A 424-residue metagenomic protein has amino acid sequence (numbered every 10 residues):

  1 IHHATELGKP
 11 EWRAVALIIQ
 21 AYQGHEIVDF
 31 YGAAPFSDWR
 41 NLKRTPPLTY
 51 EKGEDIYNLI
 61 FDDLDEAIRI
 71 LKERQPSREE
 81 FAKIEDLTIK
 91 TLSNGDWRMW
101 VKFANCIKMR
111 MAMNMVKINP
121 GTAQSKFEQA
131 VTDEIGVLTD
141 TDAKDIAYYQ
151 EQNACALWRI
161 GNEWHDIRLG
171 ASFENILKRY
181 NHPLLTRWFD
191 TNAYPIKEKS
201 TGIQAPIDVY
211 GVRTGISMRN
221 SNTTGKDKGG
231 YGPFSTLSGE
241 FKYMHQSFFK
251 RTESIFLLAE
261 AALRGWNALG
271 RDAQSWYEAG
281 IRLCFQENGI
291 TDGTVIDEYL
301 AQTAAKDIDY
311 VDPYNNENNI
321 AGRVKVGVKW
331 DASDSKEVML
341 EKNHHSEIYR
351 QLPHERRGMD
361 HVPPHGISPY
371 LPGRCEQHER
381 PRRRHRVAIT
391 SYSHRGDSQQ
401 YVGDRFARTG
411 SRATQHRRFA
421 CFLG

Functional and structural regions predicted by a protein language model:
I1-I19, Q23-D292, S333-E341, S346: Structured, solvent-exposed acidic/aromatic patches
C284-G424: C-terminal functional modules
